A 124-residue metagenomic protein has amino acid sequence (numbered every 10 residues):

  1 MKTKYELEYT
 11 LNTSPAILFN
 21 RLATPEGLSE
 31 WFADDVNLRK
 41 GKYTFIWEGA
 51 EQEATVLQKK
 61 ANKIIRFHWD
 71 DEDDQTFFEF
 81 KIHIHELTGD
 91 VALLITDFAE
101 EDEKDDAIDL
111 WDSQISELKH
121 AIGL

Functional and structural regions predicted by a protein language model:
M1-D35: Hydrophobic ligand-binding cavity/cleft-lining segments
K2-K4, K42, N62-I64, T88-A92: A generic structural signal for beta-strand entry/edge sites
E6-N12, T44-I46, T55, K81-H83: Generic structural detector for well-ordered beta-strands
P15-A16, Q58-N62, I82-D90: A short, structured loop/turn motif at beta-sheet edges
L18-F19, L28, Y43, V56 (+3 more regions): Hydrophobic pocket/interface hotspot
E26-D73, F77: Glycine-rich portal/gate segments that line the openings of hydrophobic small-molecule binding cavities
H68-H120: Beta-strand/loop substructures that line and gate deep hydrophobic ligand-binding cavities in soluble
G123-L124: Flexible helix-coil linker/hinge segments at domain or subdomain boundaries
